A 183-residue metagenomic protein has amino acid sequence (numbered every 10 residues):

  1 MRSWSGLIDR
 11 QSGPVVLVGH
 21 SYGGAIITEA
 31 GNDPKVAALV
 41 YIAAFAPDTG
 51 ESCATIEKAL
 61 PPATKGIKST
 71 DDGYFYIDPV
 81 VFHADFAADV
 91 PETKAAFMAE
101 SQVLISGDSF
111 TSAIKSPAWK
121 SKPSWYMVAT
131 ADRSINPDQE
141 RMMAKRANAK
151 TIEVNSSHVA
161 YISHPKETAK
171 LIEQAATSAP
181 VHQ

Functional and structural regions predicted by a protein language model:
M1-V16, A30-G31, G50, A54-K58: Active-site loop/oxyanion-hole signature of alpha/beta-hydrolase fold enzymes
R10-G13, A175, A179: Glycine-rich phosphate-binding loop signature in dinucleotide/nucleotide-binding domains
V18-G23, I27: Gly/Ala-rich beta-loop-alpha elbow adjacent to hydrolase catalytic centers
N32-V36, V40-P79, S106-F110: Flexible "cap/lid" loop of the alpha/beta hydrolase fold
L39, P123-D132: Conserved strand-to-loop "acid loop" that flanks and positions the catalytic carboxylate
E100-A118: Active-site nucleophile elbow and catalytic-triad environment of alpha/beta-hydrolase enzymes
W119-S124, R146-A149: Short, proline-enriched alpha-helix->beta-strand connector loops that line the catalytic pocket of alpha/beta-hydrolase
T130-N155, I162, E167, Q174-A175: Conserved loop-alpha-helix segment in the C-terminal half of the alpha/beta-hydrolase fold that carries the catalytic
